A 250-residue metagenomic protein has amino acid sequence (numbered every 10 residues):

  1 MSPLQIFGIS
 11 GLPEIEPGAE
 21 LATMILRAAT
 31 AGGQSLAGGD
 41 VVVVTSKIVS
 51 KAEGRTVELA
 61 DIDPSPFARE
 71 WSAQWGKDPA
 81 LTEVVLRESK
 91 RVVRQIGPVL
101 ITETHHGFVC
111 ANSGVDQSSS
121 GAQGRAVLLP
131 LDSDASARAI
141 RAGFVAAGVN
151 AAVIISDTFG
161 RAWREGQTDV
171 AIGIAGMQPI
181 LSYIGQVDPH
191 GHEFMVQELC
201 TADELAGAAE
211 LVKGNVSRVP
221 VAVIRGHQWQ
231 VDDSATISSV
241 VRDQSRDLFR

Functional and structural regions predicted by a protein language model:
M1-S65: N-terminal, positively charged regions that mediate nucleic acid binding
S2-L12, S46, T56-I62, F67-L128 (+2 more regions): A structural signal for small-residue-enriched, beta-sheet-centric alpha/beta enzyme cores and oligomeric scaffold folds
A19-Q34, L131-A151: Phosphate-interacting basic helix/loop segments used at nucleotide- and nucleic-acid interfaces
